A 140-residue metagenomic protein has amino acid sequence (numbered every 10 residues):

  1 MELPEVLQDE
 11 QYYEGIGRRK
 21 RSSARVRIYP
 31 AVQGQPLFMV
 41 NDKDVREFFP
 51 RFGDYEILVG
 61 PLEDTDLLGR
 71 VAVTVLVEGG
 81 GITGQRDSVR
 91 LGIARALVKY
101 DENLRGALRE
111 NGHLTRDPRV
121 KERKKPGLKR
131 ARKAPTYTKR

Functional and structural regions predicted by a protein language model:
E2-K20, A24, I28-Y29, G34-E78 (+2 more regions): Structured, basic alpha/beta domains of bacterial-type, RNA-associated proteins
